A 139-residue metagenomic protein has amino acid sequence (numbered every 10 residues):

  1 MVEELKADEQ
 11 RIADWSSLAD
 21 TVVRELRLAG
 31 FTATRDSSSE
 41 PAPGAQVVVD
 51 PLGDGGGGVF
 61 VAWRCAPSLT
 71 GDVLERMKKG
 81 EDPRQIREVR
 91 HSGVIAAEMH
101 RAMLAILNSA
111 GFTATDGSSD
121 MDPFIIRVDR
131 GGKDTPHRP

Functional and structural regions predicted by a protein language model:
M1-D72, M77: N-terminal leader/targeting segments
V2, K6-D8, D82-P83, R87-R90 (+2 more regions): A short, structure-level motif marking secondary-structure boundaries and short turns
D50-A110, A114: Amphipathic protein-protein interaction modules
V94, R101-P139: Acidic, proline/glycine-rich low-complexity IDRs
